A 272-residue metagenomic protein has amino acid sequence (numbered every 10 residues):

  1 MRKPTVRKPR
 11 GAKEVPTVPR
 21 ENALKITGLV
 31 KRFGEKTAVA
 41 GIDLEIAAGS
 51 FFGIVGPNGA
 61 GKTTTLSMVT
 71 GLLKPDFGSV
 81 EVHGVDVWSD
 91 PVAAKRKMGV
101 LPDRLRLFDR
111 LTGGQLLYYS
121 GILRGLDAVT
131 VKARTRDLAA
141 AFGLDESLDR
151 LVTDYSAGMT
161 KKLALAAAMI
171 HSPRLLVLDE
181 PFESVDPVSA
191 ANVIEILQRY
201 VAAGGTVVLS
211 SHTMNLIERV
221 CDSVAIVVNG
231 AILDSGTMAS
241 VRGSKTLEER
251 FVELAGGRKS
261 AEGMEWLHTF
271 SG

Functional and structural regions predicted by a protein language model:
G78-S89, A94: Conserved ABC transporter NBD signature motif
Y118, I122, V129-S147: Conserved ABC ATPase "signature" region
L176-E180: Catalytic Walker B motif of ABC-type/P-loop ATPase nucleotide-binding domains
I217-R219: A short, surface-exposed alpha-helical micro-motif characterized by mixed small hydrophobic and charged/polar residues
S235-G236: ABC ATPase "signature
